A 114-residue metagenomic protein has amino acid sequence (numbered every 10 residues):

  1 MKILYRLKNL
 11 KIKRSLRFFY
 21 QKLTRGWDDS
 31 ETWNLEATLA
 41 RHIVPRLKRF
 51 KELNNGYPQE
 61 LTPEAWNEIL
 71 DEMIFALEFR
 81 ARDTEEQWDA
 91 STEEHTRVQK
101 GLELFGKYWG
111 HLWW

Functional and structural regions predicted by a protein language model:
M1-W114: Long, non-globular targeting/processing and low-complexity regions
